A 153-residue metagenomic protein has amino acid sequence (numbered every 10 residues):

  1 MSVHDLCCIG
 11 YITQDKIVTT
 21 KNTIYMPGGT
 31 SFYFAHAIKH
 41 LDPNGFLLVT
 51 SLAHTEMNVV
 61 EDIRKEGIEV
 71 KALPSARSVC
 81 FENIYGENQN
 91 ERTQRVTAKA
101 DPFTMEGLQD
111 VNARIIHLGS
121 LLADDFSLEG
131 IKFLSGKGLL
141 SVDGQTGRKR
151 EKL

Functional and structural regions predicted by a protein language model:
V3-H4, Q14-Y25, H40-G119, D124 (+1 more regions): Conserved N-terminal subdomain of the carbohydrate kinase-like
G10, P74-A76, G144: Residues at the C-termini of beta-strands that transition into short coil/loop
Y11-I12, T30: Active-site metal-binding loops of divalent metal-dependent hydrolases
G29-H40: Histidine-anchored nucleotide/phosphate-binding helix
S120, G144-T146: Short, structured patches in soluble enzyme cores that scaffold and shape functional sites
S135-K137, T146-L153: Conserved phosphate/ATP/ADP-binding segment of small-molecule kinases
